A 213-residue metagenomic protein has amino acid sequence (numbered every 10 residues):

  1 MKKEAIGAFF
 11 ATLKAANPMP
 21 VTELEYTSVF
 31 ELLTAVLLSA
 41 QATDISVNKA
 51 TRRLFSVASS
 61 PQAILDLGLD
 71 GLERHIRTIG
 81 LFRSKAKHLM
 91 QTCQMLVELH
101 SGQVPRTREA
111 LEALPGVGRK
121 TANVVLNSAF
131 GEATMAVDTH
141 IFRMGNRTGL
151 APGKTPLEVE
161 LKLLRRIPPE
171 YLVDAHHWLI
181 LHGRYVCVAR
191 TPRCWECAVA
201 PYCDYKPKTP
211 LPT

Functional and structural regions predicted by a protein language model:
K2-P212: Catalytic cores of DNA base-excision repair glycosylases
